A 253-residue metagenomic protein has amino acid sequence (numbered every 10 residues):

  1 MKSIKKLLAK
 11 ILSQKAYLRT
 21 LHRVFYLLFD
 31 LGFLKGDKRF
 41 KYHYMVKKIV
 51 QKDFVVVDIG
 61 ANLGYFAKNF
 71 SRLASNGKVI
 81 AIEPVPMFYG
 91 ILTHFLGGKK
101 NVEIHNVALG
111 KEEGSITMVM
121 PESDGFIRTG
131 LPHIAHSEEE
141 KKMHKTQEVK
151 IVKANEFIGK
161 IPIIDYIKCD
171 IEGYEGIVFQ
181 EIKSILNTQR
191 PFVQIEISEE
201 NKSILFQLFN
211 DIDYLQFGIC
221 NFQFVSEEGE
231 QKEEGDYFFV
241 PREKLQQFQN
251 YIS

Functional and structural regions predicted by a protein language model:
M1-S253: Phosphate/nucleotide-binding beta-alpha loop and adjacent structural elements of enzyme active sites
